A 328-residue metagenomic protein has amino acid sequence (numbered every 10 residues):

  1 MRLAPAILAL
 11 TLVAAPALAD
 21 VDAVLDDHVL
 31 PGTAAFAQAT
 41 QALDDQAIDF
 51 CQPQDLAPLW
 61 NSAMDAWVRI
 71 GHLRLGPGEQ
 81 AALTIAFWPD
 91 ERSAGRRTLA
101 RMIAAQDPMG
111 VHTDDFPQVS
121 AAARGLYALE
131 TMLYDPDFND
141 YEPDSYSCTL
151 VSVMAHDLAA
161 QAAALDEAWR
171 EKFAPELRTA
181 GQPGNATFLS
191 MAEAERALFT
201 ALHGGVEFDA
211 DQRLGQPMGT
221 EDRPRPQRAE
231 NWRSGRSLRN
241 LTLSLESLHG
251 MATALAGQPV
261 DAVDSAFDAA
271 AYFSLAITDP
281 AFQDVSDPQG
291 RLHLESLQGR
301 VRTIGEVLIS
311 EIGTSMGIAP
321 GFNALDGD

Functional and structural regions predicted by a protein language model:
M1, L18-D20: Absolute protein N-terminus
M1-A9: Sec-dependent signal peptide recognition, specifically the positively charged N-region followed immediately by
A14-P16: N-terminal signal peptide c-region/cleavage motif recognized by signal peptidases
D20-D328: Mature extracytoplasmic or organellar-lumen-exposed domains after removal of signal/transit peptides
